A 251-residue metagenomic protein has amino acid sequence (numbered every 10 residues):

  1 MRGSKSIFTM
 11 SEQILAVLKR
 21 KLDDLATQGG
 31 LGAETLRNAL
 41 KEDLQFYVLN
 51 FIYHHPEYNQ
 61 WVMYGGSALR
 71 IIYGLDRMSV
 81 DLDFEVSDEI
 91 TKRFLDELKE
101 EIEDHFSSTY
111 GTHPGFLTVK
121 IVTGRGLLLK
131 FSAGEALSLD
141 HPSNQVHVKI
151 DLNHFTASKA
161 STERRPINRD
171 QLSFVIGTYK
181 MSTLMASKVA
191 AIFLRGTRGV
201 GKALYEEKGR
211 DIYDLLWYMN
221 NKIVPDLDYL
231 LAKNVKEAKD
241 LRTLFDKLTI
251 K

Functional and structural regions predicted by a protein language model:
R2-W61, I72-L75, S87-K251: Structured mid-to-C-terminal alpha-helical surface segments
Y64-S67: Glycine-rich beta-strand-to-loop/alpha-helix junction loops that act as flexible
S79: Anion-coordinating catalytic cores for phosphoryl-, nucleotidyl-, and glycosidic chemistry
F84: Structural signature of FAD isoalloxazine-binding scaffolds in flavoprotein oxidoreductases
